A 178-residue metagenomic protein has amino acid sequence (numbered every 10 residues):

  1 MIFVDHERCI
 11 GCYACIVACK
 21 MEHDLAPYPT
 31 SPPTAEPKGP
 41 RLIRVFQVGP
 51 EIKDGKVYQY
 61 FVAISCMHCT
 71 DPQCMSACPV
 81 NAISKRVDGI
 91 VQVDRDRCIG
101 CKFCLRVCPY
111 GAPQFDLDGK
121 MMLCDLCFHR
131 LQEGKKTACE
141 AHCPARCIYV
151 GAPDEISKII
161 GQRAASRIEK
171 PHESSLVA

Functional and structural regions predicted by a protein language model:
M1-A178: Non-ligating segments of multi-cofactor redox enzymes
